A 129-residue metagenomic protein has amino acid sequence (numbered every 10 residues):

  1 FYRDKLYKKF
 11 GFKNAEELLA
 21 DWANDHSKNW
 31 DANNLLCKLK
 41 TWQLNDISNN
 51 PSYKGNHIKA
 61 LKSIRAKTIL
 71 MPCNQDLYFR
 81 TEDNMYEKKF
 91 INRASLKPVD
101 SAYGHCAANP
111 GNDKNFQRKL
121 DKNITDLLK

Functional and structural regions predicted by a protein language model:
F1-A66, Y78: Alpha/beta-hydrolase
K40-T41, M71, H105: A short beta-alpha structural unit
Q43, D76, A102-G104: Surface-exposed, flexible loop/turn segments at secondary-structure boundaries
K67-L70, A94-L96: Beta-sheet entry/capping signal
L70-D76: Conserved strand-to-loop "acid loop" that flanks and positions the catalytic carboxylate
L77-D83: Conserved alpha/beta-hydrolase "acid-adjacent" motif
M85-K129: Catalytic active-site module of serine/aspartate enzymes centered on a nucleophile-bearing elbow/loop
